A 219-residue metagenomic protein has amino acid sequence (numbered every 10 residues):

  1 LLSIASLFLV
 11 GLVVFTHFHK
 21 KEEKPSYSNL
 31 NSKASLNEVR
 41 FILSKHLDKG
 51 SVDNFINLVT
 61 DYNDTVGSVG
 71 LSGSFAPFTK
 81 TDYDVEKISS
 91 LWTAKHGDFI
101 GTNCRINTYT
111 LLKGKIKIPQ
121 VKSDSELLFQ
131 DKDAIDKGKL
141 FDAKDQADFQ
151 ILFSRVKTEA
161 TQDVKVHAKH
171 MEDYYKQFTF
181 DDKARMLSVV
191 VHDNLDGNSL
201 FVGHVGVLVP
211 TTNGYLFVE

Functional and structural regions predicted by a protein language model:
L2-V13: Hydrophobic membrane-insertion alpha-helices, especially the h-region of bacterial N-terminal signal peptides
G11-E219: Cysteine-nucleophile amide-bond enzymes
